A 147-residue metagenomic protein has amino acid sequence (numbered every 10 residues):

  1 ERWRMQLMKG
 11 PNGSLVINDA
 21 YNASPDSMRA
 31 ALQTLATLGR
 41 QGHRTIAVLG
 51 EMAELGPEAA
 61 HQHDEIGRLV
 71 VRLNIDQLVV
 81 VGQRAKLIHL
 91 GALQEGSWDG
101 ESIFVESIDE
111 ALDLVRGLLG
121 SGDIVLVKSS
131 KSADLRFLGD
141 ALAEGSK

Functional and structural regions predicted by a protein language model:
E1-K147: ATP-dependent carboxylate-amine ligase
